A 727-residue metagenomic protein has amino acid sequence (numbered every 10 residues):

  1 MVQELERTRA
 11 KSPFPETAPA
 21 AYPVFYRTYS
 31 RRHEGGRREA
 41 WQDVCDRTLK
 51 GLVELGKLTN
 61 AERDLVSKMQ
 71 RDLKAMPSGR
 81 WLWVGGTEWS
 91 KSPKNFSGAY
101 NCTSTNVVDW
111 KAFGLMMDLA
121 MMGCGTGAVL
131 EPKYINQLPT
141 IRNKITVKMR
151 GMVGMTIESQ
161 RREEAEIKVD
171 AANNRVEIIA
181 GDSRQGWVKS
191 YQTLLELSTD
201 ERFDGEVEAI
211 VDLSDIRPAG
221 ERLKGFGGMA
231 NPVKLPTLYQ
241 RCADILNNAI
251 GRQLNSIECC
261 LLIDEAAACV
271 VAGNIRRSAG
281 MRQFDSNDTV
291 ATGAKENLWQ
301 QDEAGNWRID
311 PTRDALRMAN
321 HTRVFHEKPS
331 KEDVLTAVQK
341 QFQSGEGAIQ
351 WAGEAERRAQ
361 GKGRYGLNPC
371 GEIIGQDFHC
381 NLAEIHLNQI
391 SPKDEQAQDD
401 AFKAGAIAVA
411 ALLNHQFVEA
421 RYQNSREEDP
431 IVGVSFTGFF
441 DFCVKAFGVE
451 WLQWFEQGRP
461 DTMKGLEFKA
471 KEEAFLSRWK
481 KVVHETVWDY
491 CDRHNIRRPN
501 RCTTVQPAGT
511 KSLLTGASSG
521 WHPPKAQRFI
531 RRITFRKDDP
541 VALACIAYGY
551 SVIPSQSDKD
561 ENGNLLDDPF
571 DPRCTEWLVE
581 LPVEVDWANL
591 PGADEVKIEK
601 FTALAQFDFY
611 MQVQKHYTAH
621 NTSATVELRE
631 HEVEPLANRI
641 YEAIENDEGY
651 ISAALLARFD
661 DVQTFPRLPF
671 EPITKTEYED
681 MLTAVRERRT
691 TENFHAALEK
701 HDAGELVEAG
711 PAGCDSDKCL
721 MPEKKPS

Functional and structural regions predicted by a protein language model:
M1-S727: Extended catalytic cores of very large enzyme megasubunits
